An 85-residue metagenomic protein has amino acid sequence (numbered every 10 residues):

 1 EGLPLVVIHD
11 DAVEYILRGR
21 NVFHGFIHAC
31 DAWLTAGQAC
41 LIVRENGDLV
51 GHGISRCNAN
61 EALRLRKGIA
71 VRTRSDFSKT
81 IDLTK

Functional and structural regions predicted by a protein language model:
E1-K85: Accessory RNA 3′-end/elbow-binding domains used by RNA modification enzymes
